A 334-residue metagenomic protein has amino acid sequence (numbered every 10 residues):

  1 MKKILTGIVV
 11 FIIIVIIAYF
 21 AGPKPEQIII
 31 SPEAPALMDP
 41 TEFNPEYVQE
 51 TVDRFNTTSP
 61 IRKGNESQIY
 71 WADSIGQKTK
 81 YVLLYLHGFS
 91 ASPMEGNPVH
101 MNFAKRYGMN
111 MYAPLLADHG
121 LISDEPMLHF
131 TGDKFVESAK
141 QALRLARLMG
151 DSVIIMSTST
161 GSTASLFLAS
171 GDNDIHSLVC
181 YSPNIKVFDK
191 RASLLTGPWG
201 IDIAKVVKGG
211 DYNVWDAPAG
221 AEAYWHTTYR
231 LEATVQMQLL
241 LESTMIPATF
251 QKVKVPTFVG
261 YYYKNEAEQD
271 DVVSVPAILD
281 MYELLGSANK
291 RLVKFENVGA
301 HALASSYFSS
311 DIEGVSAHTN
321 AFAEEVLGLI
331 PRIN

Functional and structural regions predicted by a protein language model:
L5-A21: Hydrophobic membrane-insertion alpha-helices, especially the h-region of bacterial N-terminal signal peptides
L37-E66, P183-T249, V293-F295, S306-Y307 (+1 more regions): The alpha/beta-hydrolase serine catalytic core
I61-G108, A113-L116: Short, surface-exposed "cap/lid" segments of acyl-processing enzymes
Y70-Q77, E222-G299, D311-E324, I330: Serine-hydrolase catalytic core
L115-G120, N184, V298: Short beta-to-alpha linker loops that shape the active-site pocket of alpha/beta-hydrolase fold enzymes
L121-M149: Catalytic nucleophile-loop/oxyanion-hole region of alpha/beta-hydrolase and closely related hydrolase-like folds
L148-S159: Alpha/beta-hydrolase fold nucleophile elbow
S162-N173, L178: Short glycine-enriched nucleophile-adjacent loop and the immediately C-terminal alpha-helix near the catalytic center
